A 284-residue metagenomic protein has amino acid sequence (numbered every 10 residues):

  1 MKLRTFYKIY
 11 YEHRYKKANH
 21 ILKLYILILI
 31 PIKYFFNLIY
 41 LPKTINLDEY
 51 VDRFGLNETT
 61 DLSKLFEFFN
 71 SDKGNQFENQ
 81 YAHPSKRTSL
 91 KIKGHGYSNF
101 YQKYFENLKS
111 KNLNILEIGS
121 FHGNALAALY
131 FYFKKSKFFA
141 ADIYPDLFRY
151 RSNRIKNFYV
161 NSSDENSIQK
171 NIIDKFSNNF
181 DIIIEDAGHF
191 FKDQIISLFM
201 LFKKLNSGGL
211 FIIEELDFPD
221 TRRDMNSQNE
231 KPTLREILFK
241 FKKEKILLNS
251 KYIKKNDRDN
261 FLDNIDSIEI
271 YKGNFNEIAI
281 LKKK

Functional and structural regions predicted by a protein language model:
K2-I184, G188-I212, D217-K284: A short alpha-helical cap/connector motif
